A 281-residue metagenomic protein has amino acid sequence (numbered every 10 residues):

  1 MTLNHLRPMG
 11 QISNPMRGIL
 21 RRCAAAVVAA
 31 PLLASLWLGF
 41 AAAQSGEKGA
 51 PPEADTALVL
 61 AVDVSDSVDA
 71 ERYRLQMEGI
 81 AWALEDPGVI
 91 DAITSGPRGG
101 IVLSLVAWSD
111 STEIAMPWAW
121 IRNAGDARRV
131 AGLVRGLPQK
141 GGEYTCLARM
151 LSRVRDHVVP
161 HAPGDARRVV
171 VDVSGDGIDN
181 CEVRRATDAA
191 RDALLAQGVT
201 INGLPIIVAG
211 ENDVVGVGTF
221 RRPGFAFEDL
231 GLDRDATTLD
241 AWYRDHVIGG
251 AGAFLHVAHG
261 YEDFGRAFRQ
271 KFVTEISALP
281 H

Functional and structural regions predicted by a protein language model:
A26-G39: Bacterial N-terminal signal peptides
P52-P117, M150-V154, V170-S174: Von Willebrand factor
A61-E71, L103, P117-A119, L133-Y144 (+3 more regions): Second-shell loop/turn segments in exported
D63, V154, R167-R184, A190 (+1 more regions): DG-centered beta-turn motif at the end of beta-strands
G99-L133, G218-A236, D240-Y243: Short beta-strand-loop
E113-A115, R128-R168, G203, I207 (+2 more regions): Von Willebrand factor
I178-W242: VWA/integrin I-like adhesion module and closely mimicked acidic/polar interface patches used
A251-H281: C-terminal "exit" segments of structured domains
